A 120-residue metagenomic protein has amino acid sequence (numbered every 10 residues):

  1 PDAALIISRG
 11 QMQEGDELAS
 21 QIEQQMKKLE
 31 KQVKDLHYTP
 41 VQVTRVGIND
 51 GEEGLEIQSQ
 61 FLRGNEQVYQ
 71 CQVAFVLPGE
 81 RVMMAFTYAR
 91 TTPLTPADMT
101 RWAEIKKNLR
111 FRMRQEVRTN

Functional and structural regions predicted by a protein language model:
P1-Q24: Secretory pathway targeting signatures of secreted, lumenal, and periplasmic proteins
D2-S8, E53-G54, E80-T87: Glycine-rich, often proline-containing surface loops adjacent to acidic residues and nearby aromatics that form
G10-Q13, L62, L77-E80, Y88-P93: Short, flexible beta-strand-to-coil junctions
M12, V43, E116: Residues that form or immediately flank small-molecule/cofactor binding pockets and catalytic motifs
G15, E66, T95-P96: Loop/helix-junction capping segments adjacent to catalytic residues or to phosphate/diphosphate-binding pockets
S20-K28, E104-N108: Long, highly charged amphipathic alpha-helices
E23-L77, T119-N120: Signature of long, low-cysteine stretches enriched in small and polar/charged residues
M84-N120: Surface-exposed amphipathic alpha-helical segments
